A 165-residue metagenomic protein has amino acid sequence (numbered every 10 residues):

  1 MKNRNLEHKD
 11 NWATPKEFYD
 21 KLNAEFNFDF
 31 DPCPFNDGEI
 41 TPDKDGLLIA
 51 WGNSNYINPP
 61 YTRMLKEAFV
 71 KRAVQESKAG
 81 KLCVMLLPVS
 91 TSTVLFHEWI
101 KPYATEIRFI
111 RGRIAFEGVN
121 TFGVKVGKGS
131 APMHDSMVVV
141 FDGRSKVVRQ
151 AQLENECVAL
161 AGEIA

Functional and structural regions predicted by a protein language model:
M1-A165: Class I S-adenosyl-L-methionine-dependent methyltransferase catalytic core
